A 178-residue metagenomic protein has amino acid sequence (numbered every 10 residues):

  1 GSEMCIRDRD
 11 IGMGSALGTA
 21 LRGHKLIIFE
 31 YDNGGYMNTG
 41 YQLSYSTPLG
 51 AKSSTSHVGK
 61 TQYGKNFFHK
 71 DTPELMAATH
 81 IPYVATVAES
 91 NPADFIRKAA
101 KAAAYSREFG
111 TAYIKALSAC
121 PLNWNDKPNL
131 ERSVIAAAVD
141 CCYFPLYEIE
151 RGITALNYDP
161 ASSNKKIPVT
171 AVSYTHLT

Functional and structural regions predicted by a protein language model:
G1-I6, H176-T178: Short, small-residue-biased leader/transition segments that mark boundaries at the very start of proteins
D8-S15: Short glycine/serine/threonine-rich phosphate/pyrophosphate-binding segments that cradle anionic phosphate groups
H24-Y31: A glycine-rich helix N-cap at a beta->alpha junction
E30, T86-V87, Y113-L117: Short, conserved beta-strand edge motifs with alternating hydrophobic and charged residues
N33-N38, P121-N123: Short gly/pro/ser/thr-enriched loop/turn and capping motifs at secondary-structure boundaries
S44-P48, L130-S133: Short, hinge-like loop/turn segments at secondary-structure boundaries
T47-K101, Y105: Conserved thiamine diphosphate
C120-L177: Flexible, low-complexity linker and terminal segments
